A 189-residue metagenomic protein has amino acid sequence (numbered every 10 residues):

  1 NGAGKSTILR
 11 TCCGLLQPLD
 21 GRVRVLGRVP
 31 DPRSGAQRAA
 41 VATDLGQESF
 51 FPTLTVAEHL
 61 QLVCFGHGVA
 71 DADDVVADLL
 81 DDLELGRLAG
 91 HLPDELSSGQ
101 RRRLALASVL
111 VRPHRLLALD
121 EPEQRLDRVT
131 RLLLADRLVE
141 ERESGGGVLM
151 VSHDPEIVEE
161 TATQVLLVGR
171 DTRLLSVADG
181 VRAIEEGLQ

Functional and structural regions predicted by a protein language model:
C13: Helix-to-loop junction immediately C-terminal to a conserved catalytic motif
G21-P32, Q37: Conserved ABC transporter NBD signature motif
Q61, F65, D71-L88: Conserved ABC ATPase "signature" region
L92-L96: Conserved ABC ATPase signature
V109-L110: ABC ATPase C-loop
L117-E121: Catalytic Walker B motif of ABC-type/P-loop ATPase nucleotide-binding domains
V151-H153: H-loop/switch region of ABC-family ATPase nucleotide-binding domains
D171-Q189: Conserved beta-strand-loop-alpha-helix hinge in the C-terminal portion of ABC ATPase nucleotide-binding domains
